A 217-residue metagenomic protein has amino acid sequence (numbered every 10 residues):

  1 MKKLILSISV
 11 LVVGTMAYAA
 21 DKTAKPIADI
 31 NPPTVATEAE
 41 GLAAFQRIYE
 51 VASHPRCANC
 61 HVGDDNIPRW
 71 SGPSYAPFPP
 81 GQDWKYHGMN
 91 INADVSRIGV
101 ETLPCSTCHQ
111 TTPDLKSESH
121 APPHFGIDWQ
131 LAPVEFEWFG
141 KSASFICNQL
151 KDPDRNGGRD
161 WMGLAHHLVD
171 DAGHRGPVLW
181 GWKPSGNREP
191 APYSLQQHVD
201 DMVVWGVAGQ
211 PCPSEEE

Functional and structural regions predicted by a protein language model:
K2-A43, P55-A58, G63-P73, V199-E217: Post-cleavage N-terminal segment of exported redox proteins
A20, K141-K151, G158, S214: Phospho-regulatory, low-complexity terminal regions
I30-V51, G81-S96: Electrostatic cytochrome c docking/interface patches
G41-I48, S53-R56, E101-P104, S142 (+4 more regions): Stable alpha-helical elements in mature extracytoplasmic
S53-D64, V100-P113: The canonical Cys-X-X-Cys-His
R69-S106, L115-L150: Gly/Gly-Pro-rich "capping" loops immediately C-terminal to redox-active cysteine motifs in periplasmic/lumenal
N156-E216: C-terminal capping alpha-helices of c-type cytochrome domains
